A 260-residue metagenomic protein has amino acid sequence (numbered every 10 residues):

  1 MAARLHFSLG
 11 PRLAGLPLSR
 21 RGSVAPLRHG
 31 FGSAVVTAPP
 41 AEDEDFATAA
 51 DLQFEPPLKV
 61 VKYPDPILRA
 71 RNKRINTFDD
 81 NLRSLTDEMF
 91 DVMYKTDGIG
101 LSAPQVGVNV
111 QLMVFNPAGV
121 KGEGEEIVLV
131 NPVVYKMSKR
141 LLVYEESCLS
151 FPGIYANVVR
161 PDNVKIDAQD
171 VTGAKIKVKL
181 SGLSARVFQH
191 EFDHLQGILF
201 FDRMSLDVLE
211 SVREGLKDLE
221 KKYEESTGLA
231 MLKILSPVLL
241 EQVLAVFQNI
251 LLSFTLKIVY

Functional and structural regions predicted by a protein language model:
A2-Q189, H194-Y260: Active-site rim/adjacent substrate-binding subdomains
